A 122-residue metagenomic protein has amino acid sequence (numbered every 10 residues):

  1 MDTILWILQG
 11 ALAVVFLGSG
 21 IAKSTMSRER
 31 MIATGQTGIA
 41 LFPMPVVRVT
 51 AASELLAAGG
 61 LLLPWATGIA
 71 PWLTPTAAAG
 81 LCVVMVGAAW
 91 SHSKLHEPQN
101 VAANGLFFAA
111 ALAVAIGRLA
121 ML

Functional and structural regions predicted by a protein language model:
M1-L122: Membrane-interface extramembranous regions
